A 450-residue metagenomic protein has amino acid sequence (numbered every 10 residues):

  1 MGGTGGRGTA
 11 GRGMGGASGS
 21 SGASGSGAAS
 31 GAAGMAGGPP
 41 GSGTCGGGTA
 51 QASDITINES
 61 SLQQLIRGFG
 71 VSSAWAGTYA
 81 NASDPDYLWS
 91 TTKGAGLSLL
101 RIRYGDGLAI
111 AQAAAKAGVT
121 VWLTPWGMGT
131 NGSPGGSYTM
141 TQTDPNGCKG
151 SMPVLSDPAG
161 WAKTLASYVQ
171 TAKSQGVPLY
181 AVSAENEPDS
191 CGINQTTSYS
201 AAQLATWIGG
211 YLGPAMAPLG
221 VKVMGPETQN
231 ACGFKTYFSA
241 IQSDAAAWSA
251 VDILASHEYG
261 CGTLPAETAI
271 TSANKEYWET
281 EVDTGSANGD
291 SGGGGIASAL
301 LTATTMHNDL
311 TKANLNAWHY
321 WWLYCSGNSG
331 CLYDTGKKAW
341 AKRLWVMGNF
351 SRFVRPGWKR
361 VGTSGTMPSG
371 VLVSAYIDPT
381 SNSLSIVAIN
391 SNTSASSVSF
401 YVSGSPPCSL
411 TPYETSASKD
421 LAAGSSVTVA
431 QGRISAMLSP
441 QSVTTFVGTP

Functional and structural regions predicted by a protein language model:
M1-A50: Ser/Thr-rich, Pro/Gly/Ala-heavy low-complexity intrinsically disordered linkers and tails of secreted extracellular
G41-S90: N-terminal module-boundary/linker segments of secreted carbohydrate-active enzymes
I57-S61, T92-S239: Substrate-binding cleft and catalytic face of glycoside hydrolase catalytic domains, especially the flexible beta-alpha
L65-A74, G96-R103, T120-P125, Y180-A184 (+6 more regions): Structural recognition of the beta-strand scaffold that forms the well-ordered cores of secreted hydrolase catalytic
S198-T305, K312: Noncatalytic carbohydrate-binding groove/subsite architecture in carbohydrate-active enzymes
N274-R352, V361-M367: Aromatic/acidic polysaccharide-binding cleft in carbohydrate-active enzymes
T366-C408, Q441: Carbohydrate-binding surface patches
V427-P450: C-terminal beta-strand-rich structural cap/linker in extracellular carbohydrate-active enzymes
